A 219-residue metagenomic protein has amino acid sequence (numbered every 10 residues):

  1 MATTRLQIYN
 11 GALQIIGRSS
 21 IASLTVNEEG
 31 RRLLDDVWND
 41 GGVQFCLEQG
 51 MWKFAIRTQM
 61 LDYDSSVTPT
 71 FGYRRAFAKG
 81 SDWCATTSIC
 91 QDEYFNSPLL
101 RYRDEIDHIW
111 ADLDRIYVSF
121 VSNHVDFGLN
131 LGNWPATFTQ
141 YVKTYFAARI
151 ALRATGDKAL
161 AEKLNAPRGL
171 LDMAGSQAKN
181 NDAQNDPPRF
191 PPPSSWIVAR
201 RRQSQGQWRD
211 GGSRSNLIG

Functional and structural regions predicted by a protein language model:
A2-T3, Q7-G11, N96-G219: Internal mixed-charge
L6-Q14, D35, N39: Short amphipathic alpha-helical segments
I16-G17, I150: A broad structural signal for alpha-helix termini and local helix breaks/kinks
G17-T25: Intrinsic-disorder/low-complexity recognition with aromatic hotspots
T25-L33: Conserved short loop/turn motifs at secondary-structure junctions
E28-E29, T58, E162: Sparse recognition of residues in long alpha-helices and their boundaries
R32-E105, W134-A154, R168-L170, G175: Divalent metal-cofactor coordination and adjacent catalytic microenvironments
